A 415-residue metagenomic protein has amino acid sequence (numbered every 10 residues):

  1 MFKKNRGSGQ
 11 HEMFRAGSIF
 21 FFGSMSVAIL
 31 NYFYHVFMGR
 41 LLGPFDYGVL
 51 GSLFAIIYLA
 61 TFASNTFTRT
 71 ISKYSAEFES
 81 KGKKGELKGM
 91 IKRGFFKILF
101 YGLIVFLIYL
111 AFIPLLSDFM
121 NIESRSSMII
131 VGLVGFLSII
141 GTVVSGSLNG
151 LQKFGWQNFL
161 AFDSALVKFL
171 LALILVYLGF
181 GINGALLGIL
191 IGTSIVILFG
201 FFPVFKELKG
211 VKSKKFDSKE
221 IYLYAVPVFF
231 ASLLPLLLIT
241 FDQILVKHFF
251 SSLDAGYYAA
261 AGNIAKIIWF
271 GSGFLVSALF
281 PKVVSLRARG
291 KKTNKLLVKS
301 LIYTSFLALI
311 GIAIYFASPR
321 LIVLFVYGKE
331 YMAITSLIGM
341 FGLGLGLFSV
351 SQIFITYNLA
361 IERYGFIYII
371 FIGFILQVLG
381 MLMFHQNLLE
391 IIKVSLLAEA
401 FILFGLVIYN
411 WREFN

Functional and structural regions predicted by a protein language model:
M1-M13, G155, L178, I182-I189 (+3 more regions): Interhelical loop/hinge segments that connect adjacent transmembrane helices in multipass membrane
E12-R69, L110, V134, F169 (+2 more regions): Signature of the first transmembrane helix
E12-V27, L53, S64-I113, S126 (+1 more regions): Membrane-water interface segments that mark the loop-to-transmembrane alpha-helix transition
N65-K81, G150, A265, W269-G290 (+1 more regions): Helix-loop junctions and terminal segments of transmembrane helices in multi-pass membrane transport/translocation
I104-N121, I310-K329: Short membrane-interface helical motifs at transmembrane helix boundaries in multi-pass membrane transporters
A111, M120-V144, K329-F354, Y368 (+1 more regions): Alpha-helical transmembrane segments of multi-pass membrane proteins
I129, N158-K206, L389-R412: Hydrophobic alpha-helical transmembrane segments
L137-D163, S285, L343-I369: Membrane-interface junctions at transmembrane-helix termini in multi-pass inner-membrane proteins
